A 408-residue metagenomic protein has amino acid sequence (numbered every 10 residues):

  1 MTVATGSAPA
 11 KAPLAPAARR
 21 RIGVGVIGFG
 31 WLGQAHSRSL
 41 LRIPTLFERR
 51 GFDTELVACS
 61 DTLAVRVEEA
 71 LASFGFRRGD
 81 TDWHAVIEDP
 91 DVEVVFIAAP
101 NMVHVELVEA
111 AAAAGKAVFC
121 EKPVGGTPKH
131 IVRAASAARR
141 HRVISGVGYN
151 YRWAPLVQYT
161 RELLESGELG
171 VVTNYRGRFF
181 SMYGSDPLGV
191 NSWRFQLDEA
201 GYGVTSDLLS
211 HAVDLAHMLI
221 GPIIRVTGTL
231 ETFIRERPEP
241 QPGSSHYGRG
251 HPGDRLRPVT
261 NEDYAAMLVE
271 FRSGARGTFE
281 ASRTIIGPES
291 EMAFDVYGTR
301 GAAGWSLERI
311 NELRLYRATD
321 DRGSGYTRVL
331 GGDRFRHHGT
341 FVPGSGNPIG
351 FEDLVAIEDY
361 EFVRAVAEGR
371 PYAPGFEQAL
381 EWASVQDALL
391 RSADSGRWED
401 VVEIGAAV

Functional and structural regions predicted by a protein language model:
T2-A15, N150, R235-E262, A266-S273 (+2 more regions): C-terminal glycine/acidic-rich active-site capping loop/insertion
T2-F74: N-terminal Rossmann-like dinucleotide-binding module
T54-L56, V92, V172, I223: Core-facing hydrophobic residues within beta-strands of well-ordered domains
R77-W83: Conserved SAM-binding strand-loop segment of SAM-dependent methyltransferases
V94, P100-N101, V105-R152, G167: Beta-strand-loop-alpha-helix segment that lines the small-molecule cofactor/substrate pocket of alpha/beta enzymes
Y151-P258, L313, G396: Predominantly a Rossmann-like dinucleotide-binding segment in NAD(P)-dependent oxidoreductases
G170, N174, R391-V408: C-terminal capping/lid region of NAD(P)-dependent oxidoreductase domains
G203, S210, E280-E289: Glycine-rich phosphate/pyrophosphate-binding beta-alpha loops
